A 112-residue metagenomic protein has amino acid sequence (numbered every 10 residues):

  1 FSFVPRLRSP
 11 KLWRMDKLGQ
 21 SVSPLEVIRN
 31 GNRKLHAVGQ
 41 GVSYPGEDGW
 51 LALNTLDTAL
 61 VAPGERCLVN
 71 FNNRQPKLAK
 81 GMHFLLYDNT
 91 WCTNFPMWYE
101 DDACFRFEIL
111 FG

Functional and structural regions predicted by a protein language model:
F1-G112: C-terminal (or distal) subdomains of carbohydrate-active enzymes
